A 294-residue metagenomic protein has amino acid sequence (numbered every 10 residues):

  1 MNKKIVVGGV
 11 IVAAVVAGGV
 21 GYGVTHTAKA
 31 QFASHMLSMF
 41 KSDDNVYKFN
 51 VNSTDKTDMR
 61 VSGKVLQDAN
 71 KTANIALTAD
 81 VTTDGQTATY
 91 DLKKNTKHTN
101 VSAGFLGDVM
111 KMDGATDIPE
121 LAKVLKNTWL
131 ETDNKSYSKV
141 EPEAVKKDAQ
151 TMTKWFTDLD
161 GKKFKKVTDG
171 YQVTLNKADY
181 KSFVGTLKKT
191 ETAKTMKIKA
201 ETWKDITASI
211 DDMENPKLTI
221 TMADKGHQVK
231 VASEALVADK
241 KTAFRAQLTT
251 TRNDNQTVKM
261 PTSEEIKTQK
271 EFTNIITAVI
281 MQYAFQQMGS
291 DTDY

Functional and structural regions predicted by a protein language model:
M1-V24: Sec-dependent N-terminal signal peptides of Gram-positive bacterial secreted proteins and lipoproteins
V20-Y294: Subset-of-secretome marker
